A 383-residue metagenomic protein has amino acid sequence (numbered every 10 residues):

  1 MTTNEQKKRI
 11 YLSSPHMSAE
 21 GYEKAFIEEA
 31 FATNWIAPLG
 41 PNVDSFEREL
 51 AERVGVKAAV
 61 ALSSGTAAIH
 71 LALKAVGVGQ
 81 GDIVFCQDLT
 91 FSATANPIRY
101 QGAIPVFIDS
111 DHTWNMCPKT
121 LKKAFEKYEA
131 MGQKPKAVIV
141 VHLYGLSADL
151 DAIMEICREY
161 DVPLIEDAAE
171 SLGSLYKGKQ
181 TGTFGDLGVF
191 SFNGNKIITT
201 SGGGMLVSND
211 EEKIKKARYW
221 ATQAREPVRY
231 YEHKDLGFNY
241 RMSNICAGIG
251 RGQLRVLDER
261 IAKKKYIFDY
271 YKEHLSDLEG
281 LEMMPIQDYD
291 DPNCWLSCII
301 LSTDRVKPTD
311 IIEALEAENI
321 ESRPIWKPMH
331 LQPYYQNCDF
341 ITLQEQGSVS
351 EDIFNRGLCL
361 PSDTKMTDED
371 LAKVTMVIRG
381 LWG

Functional and structural regions predicted by a protein language model:
M1-A75, G79, V140, R158 (+2 more regions): Conserved PLP-binding active-site segment in aminotransferase class I/II-type PLP enzymes
T2-T3, P41-R48, V56-A59, K119 (+7 more regions): PLP-dependent aminotransferase class I/II
H70-A124: Conserved PLP-anchoring active-site segment centered on the Schiff-base-forming lysine
N96-I98, I156, I197, I245: Hydrophobic/aromatic ligand-binding patch that stacks against planar heteroaromatic rings of cofactors or nucleotides
Q101, E159-Y160, E318: Helix C-cap/helix->beta junction micro-motif
T113-T200, M205-V207, E212, K307: Active-site phosphate-binding strand-loop segment of PLP-dependent enzymes
